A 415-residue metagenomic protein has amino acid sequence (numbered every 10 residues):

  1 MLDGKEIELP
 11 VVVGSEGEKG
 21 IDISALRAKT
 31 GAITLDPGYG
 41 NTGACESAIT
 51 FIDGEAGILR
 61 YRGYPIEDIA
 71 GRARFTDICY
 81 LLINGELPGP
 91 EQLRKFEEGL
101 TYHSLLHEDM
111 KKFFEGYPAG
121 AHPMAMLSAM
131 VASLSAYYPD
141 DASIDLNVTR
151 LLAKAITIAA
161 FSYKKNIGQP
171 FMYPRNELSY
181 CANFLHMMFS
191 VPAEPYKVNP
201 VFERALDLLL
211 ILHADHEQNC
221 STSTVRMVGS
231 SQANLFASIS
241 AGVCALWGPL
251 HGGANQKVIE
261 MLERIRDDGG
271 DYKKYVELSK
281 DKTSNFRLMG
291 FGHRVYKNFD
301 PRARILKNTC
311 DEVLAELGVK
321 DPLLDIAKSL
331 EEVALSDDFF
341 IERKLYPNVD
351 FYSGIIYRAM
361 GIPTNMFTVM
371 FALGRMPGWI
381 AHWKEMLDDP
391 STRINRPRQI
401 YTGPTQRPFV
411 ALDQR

Functional and structural regions predicted by a protein language model:
M1-R415: Non-transmembrane, aqueous-exposed alpha-helical and coiled segments at domain scale
